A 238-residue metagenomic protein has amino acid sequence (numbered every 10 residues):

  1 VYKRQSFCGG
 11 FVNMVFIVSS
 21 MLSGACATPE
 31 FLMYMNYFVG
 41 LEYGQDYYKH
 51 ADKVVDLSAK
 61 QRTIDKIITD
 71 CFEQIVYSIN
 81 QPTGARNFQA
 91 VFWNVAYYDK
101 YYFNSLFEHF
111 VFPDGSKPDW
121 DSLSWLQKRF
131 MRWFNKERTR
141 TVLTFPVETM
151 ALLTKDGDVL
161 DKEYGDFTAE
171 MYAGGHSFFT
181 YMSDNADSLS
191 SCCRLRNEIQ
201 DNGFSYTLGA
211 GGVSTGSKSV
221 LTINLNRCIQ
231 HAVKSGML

Functional and structural regions predicted by a protein language model:
K3-L238: Conserved catalytic cores of very large enzyme subunits
